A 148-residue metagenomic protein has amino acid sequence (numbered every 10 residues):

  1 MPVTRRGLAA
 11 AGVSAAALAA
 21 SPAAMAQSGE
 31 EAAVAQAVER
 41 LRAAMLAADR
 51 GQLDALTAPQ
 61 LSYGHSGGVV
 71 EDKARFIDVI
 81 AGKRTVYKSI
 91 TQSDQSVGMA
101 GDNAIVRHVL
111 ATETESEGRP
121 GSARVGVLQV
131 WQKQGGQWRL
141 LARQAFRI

Functional and structural regions predicted by a protein language model:
P2-V3, L140: Intrinsically disordered, low-complexity regions enriched in serine, threonine, proline and polar/charged residues
V3-A10: N-terminal export leaders
A10-L18, M25-A55, S62-I148: A beta-strand edge to alpha-helix "cap/lid" segment located at domain peripheries
